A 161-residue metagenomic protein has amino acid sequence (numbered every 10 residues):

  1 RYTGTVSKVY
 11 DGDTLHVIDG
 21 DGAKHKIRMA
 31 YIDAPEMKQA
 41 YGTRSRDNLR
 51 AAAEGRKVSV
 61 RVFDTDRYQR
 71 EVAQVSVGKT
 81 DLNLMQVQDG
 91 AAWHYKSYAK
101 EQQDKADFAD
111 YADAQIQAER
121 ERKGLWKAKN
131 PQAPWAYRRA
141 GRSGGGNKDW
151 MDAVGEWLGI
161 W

Functional and structural regions predicted by a protein language model:
R1-W161: Small beta-barrel nucleic-acid-binding modules, primarily SNase/OB-fold domains and secondarily Tudor-like barrels
